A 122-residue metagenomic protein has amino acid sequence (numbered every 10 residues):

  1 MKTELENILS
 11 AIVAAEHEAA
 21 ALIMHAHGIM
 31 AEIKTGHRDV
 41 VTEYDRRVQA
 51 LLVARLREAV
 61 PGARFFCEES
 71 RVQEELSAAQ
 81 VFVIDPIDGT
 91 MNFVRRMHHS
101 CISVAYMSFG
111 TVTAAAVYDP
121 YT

Functional and structural regions predicted by a protein language model:
M1-I87: N-terminal subdomain of lithium-sensitive/metallo-dependent phosphomonoesterases centered on the IMPase/IPPase/PAP
L76-T122: DPxDG-like acidic metal-binding loop motif
